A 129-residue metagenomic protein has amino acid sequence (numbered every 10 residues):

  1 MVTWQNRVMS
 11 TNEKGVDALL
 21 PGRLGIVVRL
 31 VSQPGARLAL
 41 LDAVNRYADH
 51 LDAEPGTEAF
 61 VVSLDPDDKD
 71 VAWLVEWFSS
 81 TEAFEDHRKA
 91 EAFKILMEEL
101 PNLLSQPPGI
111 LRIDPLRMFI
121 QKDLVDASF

Functional and structural regions predicted by a protein language model:
V2-N6, L19, H50-E58, W77-L111: An amphipathic, aromatic/His-enriched active-site/gating alpha helix that lines ligand/cofactor pockets
W4-P21, R112-F129: Acidic/histidine-enriched, glycine/proline-rich intrinsically disordered or flexible terminal extensions
A18-L24, P66-D68: Short, flexible turn/loop "capping" segments at secondary-structure junctions
R23-V31: Active-site-flanking beta-strand signature of metal-NTP-handling nucleotidyl enzymes and homologous cyclase-like
V31-L40: Short, surface-exposed ligand-recognition loops at beta-strand->loop->(often short) alpha-helix junctions that present
P34, D67-K69, S79-E82: Short, charged/polar surface micro-motifs in flexible loops or helix N-caps
A48-A72: Short, glycine- and small/hydrophobic-rich beta-strand elements in well-ordered beta-sheets
